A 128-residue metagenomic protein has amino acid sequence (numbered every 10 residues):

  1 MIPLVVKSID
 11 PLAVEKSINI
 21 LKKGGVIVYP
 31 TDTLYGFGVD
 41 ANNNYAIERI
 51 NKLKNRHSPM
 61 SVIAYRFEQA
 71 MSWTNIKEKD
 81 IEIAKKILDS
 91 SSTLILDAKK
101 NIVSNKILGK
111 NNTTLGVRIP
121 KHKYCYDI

Functional and structural regions predicted by a protein language model:
M1-I128: Active-site-adjacent structural elements in enzyme catalytic cores
